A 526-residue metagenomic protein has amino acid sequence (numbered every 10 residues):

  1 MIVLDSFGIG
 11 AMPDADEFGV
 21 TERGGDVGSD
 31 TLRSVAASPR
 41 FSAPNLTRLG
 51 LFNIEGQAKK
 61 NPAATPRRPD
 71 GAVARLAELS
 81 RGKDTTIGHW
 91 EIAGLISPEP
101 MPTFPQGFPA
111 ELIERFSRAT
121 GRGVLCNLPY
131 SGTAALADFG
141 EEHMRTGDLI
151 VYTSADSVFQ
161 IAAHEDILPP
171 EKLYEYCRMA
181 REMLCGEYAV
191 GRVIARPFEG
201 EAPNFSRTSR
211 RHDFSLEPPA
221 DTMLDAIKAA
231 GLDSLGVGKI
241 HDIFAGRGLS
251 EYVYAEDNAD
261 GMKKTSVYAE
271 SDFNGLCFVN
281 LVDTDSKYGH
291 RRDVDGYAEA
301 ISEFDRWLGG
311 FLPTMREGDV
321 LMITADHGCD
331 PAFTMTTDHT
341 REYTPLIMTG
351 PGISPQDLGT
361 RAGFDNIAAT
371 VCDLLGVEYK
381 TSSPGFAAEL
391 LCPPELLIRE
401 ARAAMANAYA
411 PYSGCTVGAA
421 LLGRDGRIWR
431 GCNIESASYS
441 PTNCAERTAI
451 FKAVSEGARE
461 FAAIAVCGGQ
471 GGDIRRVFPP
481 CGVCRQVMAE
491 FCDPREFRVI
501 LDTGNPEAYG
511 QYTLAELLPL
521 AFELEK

Functional and structural regions predicted by a protein language model:
M1-C392: Feature captures the catalytic ectodomains and active-site-proximal regions of enzymes that hydrolyze or transfer
F304-F311, E400, A445-A453: Short, well-ordered amphipathic alpha-helical segments that serve as non-catalytic structural scaffolds within diverse
D305, L421, R427-G431: Short, well-structured hydrophobic secondary-structure segments
L346-M348, G414-G423: Short beta-strand scaffold segments in enzyme catalytic cores
C392-R399, T503: Short, compositionally biased leader-like segments
L397-A410: Short, basic/aromatic recognition patches
R430-K526: Zn2+-dependent cytidine deaminase-like catalytic core
